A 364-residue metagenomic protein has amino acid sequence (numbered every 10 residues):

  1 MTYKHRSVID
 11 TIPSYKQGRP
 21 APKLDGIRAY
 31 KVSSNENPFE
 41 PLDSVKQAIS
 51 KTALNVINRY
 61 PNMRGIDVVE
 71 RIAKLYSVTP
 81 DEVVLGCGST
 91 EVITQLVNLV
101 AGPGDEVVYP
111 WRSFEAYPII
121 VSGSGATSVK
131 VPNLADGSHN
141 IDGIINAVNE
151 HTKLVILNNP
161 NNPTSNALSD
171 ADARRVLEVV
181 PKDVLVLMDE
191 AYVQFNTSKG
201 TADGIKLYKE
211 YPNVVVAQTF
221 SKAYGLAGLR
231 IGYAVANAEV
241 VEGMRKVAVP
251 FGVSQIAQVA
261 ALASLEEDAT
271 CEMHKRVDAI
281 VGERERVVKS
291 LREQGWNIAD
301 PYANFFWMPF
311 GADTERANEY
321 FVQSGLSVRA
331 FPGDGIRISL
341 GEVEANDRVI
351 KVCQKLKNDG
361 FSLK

Functional and structural regions predicted by a protein language model:
M1-R59: N-terminal "arm"/small-domain region of PLP-dependent enzymes with the aminotransferase-like
I66-E106: Phosphate-binding glycine-rich loop
L99-L157: PLP-dependent aminotransferase-like
H139-E150, P163-V186, E190-A223: Active-site pre-lysine segment of PLP-dependent enzymes
A171, E319-K364: PLP-dependent enzyme catalytic core of the Aspartate aminotransferase-like
N213-R292, W296-N297: PLP-dependent aminotransferase class I/II
I280-V281, S290-S324, L340: Conserved PLP-binding catalytic core of the aspartate aminotransferase-like
